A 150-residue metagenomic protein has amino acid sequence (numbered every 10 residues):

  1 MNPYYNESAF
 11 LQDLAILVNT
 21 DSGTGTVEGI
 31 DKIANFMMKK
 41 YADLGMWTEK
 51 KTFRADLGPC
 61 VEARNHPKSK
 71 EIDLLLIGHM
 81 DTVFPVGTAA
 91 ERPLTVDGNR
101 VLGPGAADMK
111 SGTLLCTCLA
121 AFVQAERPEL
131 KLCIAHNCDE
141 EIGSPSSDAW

Functional and structural regions predicted by a protein language model:
N2-P104, A125-P128: Acidic/His- and Gly-rich active-site-bordering loop/insert found across diverse amide/peptide-bond hydrolases
M109-W150: Acidic/histidine-rich catalytic neighborhood of metal-dependent amide-processing enzymes
